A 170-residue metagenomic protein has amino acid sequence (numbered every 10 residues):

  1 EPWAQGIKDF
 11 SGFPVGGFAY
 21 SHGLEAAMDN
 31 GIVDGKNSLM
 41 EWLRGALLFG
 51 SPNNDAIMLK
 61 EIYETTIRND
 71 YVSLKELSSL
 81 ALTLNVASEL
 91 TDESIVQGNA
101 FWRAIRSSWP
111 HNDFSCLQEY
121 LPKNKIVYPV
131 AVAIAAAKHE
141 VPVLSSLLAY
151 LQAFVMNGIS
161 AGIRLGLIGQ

Functional and structural regions predicted by a protein language model:
A4-N69: Glycine/small-residue-rich interface belts in oligomeric ring/scaffold proteins and their assembly partners
A4-P14, L43-F49, T83-L90, L117-K123 (+2 more regions): A short glycine/serine-rich beta->alpha loop
G17, V33, N37, N53 (+6 more regions): Electropositive phosphate-/nucleotide-binding environments in soluble metabolic enzymes
K36, H111-L117, I168-Q170: Flexible, glycine/charged-enriched surface loops at secondary-structure junctions
A56, E61, T65-A137: Internal, conserved structured core segments that host functional sites
P122-Q170: A contiguous pocket-lining binding segment that forms or flanks enzyme active sites
